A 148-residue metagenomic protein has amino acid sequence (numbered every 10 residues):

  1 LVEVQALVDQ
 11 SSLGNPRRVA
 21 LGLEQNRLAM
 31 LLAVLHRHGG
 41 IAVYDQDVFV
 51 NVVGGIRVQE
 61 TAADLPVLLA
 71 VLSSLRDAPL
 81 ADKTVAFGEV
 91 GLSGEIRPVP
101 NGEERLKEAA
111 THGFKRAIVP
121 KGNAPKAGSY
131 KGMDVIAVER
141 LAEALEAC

Functional and structural regions predicted by a protein language model:
L1-C148: Peripheral, non-AAA+ core regions of ATP-driven protein-machinery
